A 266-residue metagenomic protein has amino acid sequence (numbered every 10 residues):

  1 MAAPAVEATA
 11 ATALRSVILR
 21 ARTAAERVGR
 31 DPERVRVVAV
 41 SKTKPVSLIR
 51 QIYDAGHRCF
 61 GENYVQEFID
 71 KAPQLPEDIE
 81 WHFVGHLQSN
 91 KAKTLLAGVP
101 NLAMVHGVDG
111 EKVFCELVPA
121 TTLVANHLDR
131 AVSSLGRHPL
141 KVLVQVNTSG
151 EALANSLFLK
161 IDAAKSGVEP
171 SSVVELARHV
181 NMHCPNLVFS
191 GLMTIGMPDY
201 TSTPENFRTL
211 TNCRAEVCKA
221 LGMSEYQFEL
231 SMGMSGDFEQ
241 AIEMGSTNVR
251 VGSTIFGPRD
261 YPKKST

Functional and structural regions predicted by a protein language model:
A2-G236, M244, F256-P258: Conserved alpha/beta-domain cores
S246-K264: Gly/Pro- and small hydrophobic-enriched strand-loop and loop-to-helix capping segments that sit at the rims
